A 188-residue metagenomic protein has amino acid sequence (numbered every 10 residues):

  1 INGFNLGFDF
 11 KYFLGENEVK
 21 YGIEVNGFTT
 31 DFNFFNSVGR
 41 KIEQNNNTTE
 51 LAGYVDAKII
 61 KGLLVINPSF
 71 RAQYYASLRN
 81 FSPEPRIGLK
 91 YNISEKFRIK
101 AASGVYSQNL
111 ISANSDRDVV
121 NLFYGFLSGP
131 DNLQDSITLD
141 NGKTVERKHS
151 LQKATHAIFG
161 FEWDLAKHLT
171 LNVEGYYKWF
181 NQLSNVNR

Functional and structural regions predicted by a protein language model:
I1-N2, N36-Q44, E84-G88, D116-Y124 (+1 more regions): Flexible, surface-exposed loop regions and adjacent strand-edge segments of Gram-negative outer-membrane beta-barrel
I1-R79, N172: Face-selective signature of the C-terminal outer-membrane beta-barrel domain
G3, T48-E50, N80-S82, G142 (+2 more regions): Membrane-spanning beta-strands of outer-membrane beta-barrel proteins
L6-Y12, G53-I59, I87-Y91, H149 (+1 more regions): Residues on the lipid-exposed face of transmembrane beta-strands in outer-membrane beta-barrel proteins
F13-N17, I60-L64, N92-K96, A154 (+1 more regions): Outer-membrane beta-barrel channels and translocator barrels
D31, A76-S77, K96-H156, Y177-R188: Surface-exposed extracellular loop regions of Gram-negative outer-membrane beta-barrel proteins, predominantly
E162-K167, V173, K178: Long hydrophobic segments that form regular secondary structure
